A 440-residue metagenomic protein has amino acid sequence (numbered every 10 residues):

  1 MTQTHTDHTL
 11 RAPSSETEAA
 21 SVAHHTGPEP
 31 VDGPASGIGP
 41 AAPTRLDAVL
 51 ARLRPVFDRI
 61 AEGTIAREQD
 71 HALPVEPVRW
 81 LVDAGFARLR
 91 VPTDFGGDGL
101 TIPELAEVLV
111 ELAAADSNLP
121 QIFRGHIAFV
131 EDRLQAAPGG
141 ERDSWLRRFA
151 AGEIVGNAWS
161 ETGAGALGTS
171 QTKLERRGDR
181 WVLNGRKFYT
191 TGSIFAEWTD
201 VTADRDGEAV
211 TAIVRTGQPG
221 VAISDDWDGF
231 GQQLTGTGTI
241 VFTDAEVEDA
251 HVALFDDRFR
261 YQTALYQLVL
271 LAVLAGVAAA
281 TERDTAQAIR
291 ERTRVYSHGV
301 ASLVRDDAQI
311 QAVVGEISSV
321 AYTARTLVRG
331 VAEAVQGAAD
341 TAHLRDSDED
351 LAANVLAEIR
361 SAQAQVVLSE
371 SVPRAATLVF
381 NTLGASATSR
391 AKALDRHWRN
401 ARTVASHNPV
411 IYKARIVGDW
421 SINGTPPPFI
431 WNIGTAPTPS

Functional and structural regions predicted by a protein language model:
M1-R124: Amphipathic, small/basic residue-rich leader segments at the start of a protein or domain
R52-P55, V277, D284, E316 (+5 more regions): Charged, amphipathic alpha-helical oligomerization/scaffolding segments
I65-E68, Y322-V366, F380-A385: C-terminal helix-coil-helix/basic helical segment that borders enzyme active sites and/or dimer interfaces and provides
V75-D83, R88-R186, T191: Glycine-rich flavin
F188-S193, Y266-L270, V404-H407: Glycine-rich phosphate/pyrophosphate-binding beta-alpha loops
Y189-I223: A short core secondary-structure module
G229-Y322: Glycine-rich beta->alpha junctions and the first turn(s) of the following alpha-helix
N381-S440: Glycine-rich phosphate/cofactor-binding loops in nucleotide/flavin-utilizing enzymes
